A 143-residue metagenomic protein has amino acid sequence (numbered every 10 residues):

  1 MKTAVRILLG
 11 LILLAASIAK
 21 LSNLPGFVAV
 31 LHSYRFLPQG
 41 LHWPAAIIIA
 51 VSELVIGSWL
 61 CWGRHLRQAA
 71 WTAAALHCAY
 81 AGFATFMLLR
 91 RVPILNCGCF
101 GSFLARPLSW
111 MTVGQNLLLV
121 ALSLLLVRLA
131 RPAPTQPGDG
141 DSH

Functional and structural regions predicted by a protein language model:
M1-G138: Membrane-interfacial helix-loop segments of redox and metal-homeostasis proteins, especially TM-loop-TM junctions
